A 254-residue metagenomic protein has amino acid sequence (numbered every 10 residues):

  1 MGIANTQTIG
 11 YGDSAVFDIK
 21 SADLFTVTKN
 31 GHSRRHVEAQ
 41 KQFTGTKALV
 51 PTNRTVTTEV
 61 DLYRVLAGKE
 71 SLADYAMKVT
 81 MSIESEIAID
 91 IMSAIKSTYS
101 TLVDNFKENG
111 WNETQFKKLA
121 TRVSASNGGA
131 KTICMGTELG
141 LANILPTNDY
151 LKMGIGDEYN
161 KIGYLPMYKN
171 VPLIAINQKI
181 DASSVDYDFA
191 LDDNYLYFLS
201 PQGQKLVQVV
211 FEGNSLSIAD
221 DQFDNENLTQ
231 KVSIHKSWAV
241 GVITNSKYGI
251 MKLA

Functional and structural regions predicted by a protein language model:
M1-R54: Assembly/oligomerization interface modules of large self-assembling protein complexes
I3, D74, M81, Y187-F189: N-terminal short leaders/motifs
D18, K47-L49, T57-E59, M135 (+1 more regions): Residues in well-ordered beta-strands of folded domains
S33, G68, T244-S246: Short, solvent-exposed helix-helix connector turns and helix-capping sites enriched in acidic/polar residues
N53-G128: Alpha-helical scaffold segments that mediate packing/assembly in large oligomeric complexes
S85, I89, G140-A142, W238-V240: Short loop/turn segments at secondary-structure transitions that flank enzyme active sites
S97-V171: Extended, solvent-exposed, turn-rich assembly/linker loops in the middle of proteins
L151-A254: Sequence/fold signature of self-assembling virion shell proteins
